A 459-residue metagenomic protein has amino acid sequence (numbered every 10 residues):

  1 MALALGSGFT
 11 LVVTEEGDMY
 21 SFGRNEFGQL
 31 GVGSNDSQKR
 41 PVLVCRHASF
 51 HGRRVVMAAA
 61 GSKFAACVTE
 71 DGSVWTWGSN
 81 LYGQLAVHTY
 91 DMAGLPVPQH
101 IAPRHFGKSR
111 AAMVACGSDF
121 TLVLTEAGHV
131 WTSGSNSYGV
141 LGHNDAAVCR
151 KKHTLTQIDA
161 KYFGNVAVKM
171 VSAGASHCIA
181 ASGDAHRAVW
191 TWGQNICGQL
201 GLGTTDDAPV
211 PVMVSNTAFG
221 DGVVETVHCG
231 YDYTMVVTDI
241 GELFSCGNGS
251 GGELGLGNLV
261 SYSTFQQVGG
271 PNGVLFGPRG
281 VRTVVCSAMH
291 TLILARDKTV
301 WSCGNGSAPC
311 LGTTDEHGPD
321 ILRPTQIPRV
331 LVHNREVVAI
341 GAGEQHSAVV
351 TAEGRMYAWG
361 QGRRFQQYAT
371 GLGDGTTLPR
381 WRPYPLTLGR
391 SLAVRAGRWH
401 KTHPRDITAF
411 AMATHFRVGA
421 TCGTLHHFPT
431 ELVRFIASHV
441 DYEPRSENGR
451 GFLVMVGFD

Functional and structural regions predicted by a protein language model:
M1-T14: Beta-strand-rich domains and repeat architectures in extracellular enzymes and scaffolds, especially beta-propellers
G6-S7, S37, R54, G61-S62 (+16 more regions): Beta-rich catalytic cores
F9-V12, S21, F64-C67, T76 (+10 more regions): Conserved core positions of repeat-based scaffolds
E15-D18, R54-M57, E70-S73, Y82 (+11 more regions): Tandem repeat domain/solenoid detector
Y20-R40, W75-P96, G134-H153, W190-V210 (+3 more regions): Short glycine/serine- and acidic-residue-enriched loop/turn motifs that recur at repeat junctions
L43-A48, Q99-P103, T156-A160, V212-N216 (+2 more regions): A short beta-strand motif characteristic of beta-propeller blades
S49-R54, F106-S109, Y162-V166, A218-V223 (+2 more regions): Short glycine-/Asp-/Thr-/Trp-enriched loop segments that recur within the blades of beta-propeller repeat domains
T387-D459: Cullin-RING E3 adaptor/co-adaptor recruitment helices
